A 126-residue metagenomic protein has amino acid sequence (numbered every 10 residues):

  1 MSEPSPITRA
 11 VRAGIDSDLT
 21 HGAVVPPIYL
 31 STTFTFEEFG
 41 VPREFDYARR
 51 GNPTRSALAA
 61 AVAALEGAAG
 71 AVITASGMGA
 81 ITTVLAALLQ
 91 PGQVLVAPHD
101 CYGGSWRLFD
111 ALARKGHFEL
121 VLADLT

Functional and structural regions predicted by a protein language model:
M1-F45: N-terminal glycine-rich, Lys/His-bearing helix-loop that initiates the first secondary-structure elements of many
E3, R50-T54, V72, A97 (+2 more regions): Catalytic cores of large soluble enzymes that bind and process phosphate-bearing ligands
T20-A23, A63-L65, A87-L88: Solvent-exposed alpha-helices and their adjacent loops that cap or buttress functional pockets in soluble metabolic
P27-I28, G70-V72, Q93-V94, E119-V121: Structural motif
T33-T82, G104-A111: Conserved N-terminal alpha-helix of the aminotransferase class I/II PLP-enzyme fold
L65-A68, L89-V94, R114-G116: Short, surface-exposed connector motifs at secondary-structure boundaries
A87-S105, A123-D124: Conserved PLP-anchoring active-site segment centered on the Schiff-base-forming lysine
D110-T126: PLP-dependent aminotransferase-class I/II
